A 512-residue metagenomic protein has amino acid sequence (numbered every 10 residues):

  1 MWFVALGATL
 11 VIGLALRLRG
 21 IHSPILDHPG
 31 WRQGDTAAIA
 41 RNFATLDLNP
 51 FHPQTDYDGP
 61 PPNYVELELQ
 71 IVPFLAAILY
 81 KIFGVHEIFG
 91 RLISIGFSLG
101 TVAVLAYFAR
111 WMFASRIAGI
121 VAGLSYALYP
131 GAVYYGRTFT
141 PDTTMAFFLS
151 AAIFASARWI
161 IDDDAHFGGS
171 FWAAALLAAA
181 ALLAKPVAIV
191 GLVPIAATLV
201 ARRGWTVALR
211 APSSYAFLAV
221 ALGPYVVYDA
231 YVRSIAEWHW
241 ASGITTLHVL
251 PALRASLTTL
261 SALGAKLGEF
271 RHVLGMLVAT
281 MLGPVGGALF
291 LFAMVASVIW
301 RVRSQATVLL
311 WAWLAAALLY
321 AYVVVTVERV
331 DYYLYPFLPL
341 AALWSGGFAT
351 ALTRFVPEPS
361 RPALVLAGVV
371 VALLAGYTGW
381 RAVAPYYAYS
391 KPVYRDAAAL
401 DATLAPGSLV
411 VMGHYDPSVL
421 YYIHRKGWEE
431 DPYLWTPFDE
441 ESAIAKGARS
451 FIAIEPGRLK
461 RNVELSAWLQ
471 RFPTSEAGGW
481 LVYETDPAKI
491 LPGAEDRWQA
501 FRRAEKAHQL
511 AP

Functional and structural regions predicted by a protein language model:
M1, W111, D163-F167, R203-A216 (+3 more regions): Membrane-interface helix-loop-helix junctions at transmembrane boundaries of multi-pass membrane enzymes, predominantly
G7-L10, L176-A178, P194-A196, A219-L222 (+4 more regions): Transmembrane alpha-helix segments characteristic of polytopic inner-membrane glycan-assembly/cell-envelope
R17, A188, F348-A351, A363-S390: Transmembrane alpha-helical segments
D35-L48, L192-R301, A317, V323-V327 (+2 more regions): Transmembrane-lumen/periplasm boundary regions of multi-pass, lipid-linked membrane glycan transferases
L92-F113, A151-A155: Transmembrane-helix motifs of polytopic, lipid-linked glycan transferases
R110-I117, A152-F171, A181, A349: Membrane-interface transmembrane helices that cradle and orient dolichyl/undecaprenyl
Y135-G136, D142, A181-A184, V190 (+1 more regions): Hydrophobic/aromatic-rich transmembrane helices and adjacent perimembrane loops
S390, D401-P437, R449-P456: Short periplasmic/luminal acceptor-recognition loop of GT-C membrane glycosyltransferases, typified by
